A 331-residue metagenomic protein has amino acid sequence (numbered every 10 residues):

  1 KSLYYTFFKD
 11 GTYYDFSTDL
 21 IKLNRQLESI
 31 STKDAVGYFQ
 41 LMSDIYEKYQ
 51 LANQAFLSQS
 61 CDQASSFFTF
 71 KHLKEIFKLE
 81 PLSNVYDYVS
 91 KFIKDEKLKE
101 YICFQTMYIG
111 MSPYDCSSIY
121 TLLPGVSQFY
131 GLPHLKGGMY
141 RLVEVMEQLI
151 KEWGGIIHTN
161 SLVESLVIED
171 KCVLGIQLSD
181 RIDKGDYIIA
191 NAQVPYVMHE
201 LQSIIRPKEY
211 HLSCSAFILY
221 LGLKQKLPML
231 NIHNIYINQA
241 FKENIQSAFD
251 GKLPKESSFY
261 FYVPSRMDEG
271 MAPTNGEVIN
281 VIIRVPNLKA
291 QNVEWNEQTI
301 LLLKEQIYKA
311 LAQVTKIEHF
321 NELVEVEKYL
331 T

Functional and structural regions predicted by a protein language model:
K1-L3: N-terminal FAD cofactor-binding segment of flavoenzymes
F8-G11, S112-C116, V167-L174, T274-E277: A short, glycine/Asx- and small/polar-enriched loop/turn that sits immediately N-terminal to a beta-strand
K9-D115: Rossmann-like flavin
Q54-C61, K151-I157, A312-V324: Surface-exposed helix-capping loop/turn segments at secondary-structure junctions
S90, L122-L178: Helical element adjacent to the flavin cofactor pocket in flavoenzyme catalytic cores
L162-P273: Mid-domain catalytic core of redox enzymes that form a hydrophobic substrate pocket/lid adjacent to a catalytic redox
K226-L330: C-terminal segments that line or cap access tunnels to active or ligand-binding sites in enzymes and enzyme-associated
